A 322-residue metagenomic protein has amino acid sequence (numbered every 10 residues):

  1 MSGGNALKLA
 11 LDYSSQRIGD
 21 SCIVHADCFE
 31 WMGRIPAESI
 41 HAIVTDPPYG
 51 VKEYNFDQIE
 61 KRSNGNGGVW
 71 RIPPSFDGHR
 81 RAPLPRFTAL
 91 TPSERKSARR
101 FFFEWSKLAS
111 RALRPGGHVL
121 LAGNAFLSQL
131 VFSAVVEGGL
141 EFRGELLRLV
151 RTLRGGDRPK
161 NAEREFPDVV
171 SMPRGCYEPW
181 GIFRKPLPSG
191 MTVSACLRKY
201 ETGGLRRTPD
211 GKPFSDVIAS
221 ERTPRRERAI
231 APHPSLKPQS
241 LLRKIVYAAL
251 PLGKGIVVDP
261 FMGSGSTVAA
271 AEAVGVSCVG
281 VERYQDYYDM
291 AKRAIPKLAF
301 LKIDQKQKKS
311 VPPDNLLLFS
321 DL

Functional and structural regions predicted by a protein language model:
S2-Q305, L318-L322: Core catalytic lobe of class I
S310-V311: Positively charged N-terminal leader segments that act as targeting/secretion signals
